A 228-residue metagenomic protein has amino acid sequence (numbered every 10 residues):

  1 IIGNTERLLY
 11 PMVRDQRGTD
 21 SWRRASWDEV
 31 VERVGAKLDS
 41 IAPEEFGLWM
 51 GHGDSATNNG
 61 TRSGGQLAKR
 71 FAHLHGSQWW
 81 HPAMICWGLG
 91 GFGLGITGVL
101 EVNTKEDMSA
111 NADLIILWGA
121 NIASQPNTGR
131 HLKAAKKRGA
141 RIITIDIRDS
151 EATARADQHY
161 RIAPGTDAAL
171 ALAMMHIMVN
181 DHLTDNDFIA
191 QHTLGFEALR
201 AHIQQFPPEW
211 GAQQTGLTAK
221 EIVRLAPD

Functional and structural regions predicted by a protein language model:
I1-D181, T218: N-terminal export/assembly segments and adjacent metallocofactor-ligating motifs of anaerobic energy-metabolism
E44, P164-D228: Domain-level signature for respiratory redox metalloenzymes
